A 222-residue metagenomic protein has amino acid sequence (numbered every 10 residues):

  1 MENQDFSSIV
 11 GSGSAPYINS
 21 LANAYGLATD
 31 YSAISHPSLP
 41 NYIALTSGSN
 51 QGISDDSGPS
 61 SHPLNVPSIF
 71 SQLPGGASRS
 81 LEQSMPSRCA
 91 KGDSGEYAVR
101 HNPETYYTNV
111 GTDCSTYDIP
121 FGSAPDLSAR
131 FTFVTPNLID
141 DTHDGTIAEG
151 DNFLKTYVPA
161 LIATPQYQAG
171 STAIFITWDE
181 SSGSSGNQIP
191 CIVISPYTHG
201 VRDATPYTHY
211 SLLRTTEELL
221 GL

Functional and structural regions predicted by a protein language model:
M1-L222: N-terminal pro-sequences and low-complexity stem/linker regions of secreted or lumenal proteins
